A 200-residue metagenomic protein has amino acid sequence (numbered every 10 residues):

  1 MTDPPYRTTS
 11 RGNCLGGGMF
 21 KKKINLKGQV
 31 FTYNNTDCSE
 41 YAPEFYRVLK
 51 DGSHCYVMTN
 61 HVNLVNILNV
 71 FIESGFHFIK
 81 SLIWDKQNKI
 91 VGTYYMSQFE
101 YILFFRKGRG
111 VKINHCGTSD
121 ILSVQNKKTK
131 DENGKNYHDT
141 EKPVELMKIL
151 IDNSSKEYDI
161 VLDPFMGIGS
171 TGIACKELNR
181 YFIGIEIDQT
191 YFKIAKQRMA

Functional and structural regions predicted by a protein language model:
M1, Y6, S10-I24, V70-A200: Class I S-adenosyl-L-methionine
V30-Q87: Conserved Class I SAM-dependent methyltransferase catalytic core
